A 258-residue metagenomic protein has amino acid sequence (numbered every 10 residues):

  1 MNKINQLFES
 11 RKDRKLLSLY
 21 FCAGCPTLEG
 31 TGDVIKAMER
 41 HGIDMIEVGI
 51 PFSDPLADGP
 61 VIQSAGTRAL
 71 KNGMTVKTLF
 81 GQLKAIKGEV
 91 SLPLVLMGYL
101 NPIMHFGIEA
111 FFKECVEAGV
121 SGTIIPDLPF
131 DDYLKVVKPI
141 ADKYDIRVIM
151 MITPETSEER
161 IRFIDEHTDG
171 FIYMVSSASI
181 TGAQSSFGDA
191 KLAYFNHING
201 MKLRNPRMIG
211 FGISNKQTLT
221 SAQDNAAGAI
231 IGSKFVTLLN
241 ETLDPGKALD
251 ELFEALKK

Functional and structural regions predicted by a protein language model:
M1-S10, L28, S53-I62, M74-K84 (+6 more regions): Active-site-adjacent beta->alpha loops and helix N-cap segments on the catalytic face of soluble alpha/beta enzymes
L17-F21, I46-V48, L94-G98, T123-I125 (+4 more regions): Hydrophobic faces of well-ordered beta-strands that scaffold small-molecule active sites in alpha/beta enzyme cores
L28-M38, T156-H167, I209, I213-A229: Catalytic cores of alpha/beta
M45, I50-F52, Q63-L128: Active-site beta->alpha loop and helix N-cap motifs at the rims of alpha/beta catalytic domains
M45-D54, V120-D132, I172-A183, N225-P245: Glycine-rich phosphate-binding active-site loops on the catalytic face of alpha/beta enzymes
V61-V95, P139-T153, D189-R207, A248-K258: Alpha-helix-loop-beta-strand connector modules within alpha/beta enzyme cores
K71-M74, G119-Y133, R147-T156, V175: Catalytic beta/alpha-barrel core
L79, H197-N205, S214-K258: Alpha/beta catalytic cores of nucleotide-metabolism and tRNA/nucleoside-modifying enzymes
